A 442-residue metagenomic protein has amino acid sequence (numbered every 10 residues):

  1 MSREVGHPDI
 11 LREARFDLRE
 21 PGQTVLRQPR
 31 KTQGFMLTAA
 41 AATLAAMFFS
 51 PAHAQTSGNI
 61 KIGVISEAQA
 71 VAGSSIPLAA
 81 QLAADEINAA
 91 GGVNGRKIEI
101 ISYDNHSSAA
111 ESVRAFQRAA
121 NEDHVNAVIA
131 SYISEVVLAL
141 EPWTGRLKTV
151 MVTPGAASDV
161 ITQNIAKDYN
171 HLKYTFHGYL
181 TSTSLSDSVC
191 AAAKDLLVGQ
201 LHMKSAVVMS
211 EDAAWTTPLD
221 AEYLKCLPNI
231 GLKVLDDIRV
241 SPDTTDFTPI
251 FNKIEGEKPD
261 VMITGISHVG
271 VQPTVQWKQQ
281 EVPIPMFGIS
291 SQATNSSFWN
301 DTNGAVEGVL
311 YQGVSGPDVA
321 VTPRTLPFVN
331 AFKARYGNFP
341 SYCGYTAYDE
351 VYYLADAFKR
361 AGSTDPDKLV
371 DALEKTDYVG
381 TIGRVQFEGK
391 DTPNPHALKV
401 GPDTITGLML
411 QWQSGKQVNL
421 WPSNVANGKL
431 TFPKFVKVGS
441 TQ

Functional and structural regions predicted by a protein language model:
E20-A39: Bacterial N-terminal signal peptides that target proteins for export
T38-F48: Bacterial N-terminal signal peptides
F48-A54: Sec/Tat signal peptide C-region and signal peptidase I cleavage site
N59, V71-L78, A90-A166, V240-T248 (+1 more regions): Beta-alpha junction/loop-to-helix N-cap segments that form part of ligand/metal-binding clefts
K61-Q81, Y103-A110, Y132-I133, M209-P218 (+2 more regions): Extracytoplasmic "Venus flytrap"
V125-D236, P285-G308: Extracytoplasmic ligand/sensor domains, especially the bilobed periplasmic-binding protein
S158, S182-T183, T274-Y348, K359-R360 (+1 more regions): Extracellular/periplasmic periplasmic-binding protein-like sensory domains
A334-S341, A355-W421: Segments of small-molecule ligand-sensing domains
